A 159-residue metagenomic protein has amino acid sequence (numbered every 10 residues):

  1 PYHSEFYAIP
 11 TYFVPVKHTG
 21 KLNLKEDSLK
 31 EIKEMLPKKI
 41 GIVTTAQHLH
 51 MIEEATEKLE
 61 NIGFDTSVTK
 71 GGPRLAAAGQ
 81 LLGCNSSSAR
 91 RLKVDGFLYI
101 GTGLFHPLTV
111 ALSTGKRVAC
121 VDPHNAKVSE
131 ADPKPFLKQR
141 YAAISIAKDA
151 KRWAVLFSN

Functional and structural regions predicted by a protein language model:
P1-I32, A46, G72-L108: N-terminal glycine-rich phosphate/adenylate-binding segment common to multiple enzyme folds
F6-I9, P37, N61-G63, S113-G115: Short, well-ordered coil/turn elements that cap or connect secondary structure elements
T11, T66-V68, V118: Generic structural signal for residues in well-ordered beta-strands
V14, T69-G71, V121-P123: Conserved beta-strand termini and adjacent loop/short-helix elements that scaffold enzyme active sites in alpha/beta
E31-M35, A89, A143-K148: Short boundary motifs at domain starts and secondary-structure transition points
E34-L49, D95-Y99, A150-N159: Short hydrophobic beta-strand segments
K38-K70: Glycine-rich phosphate/diphosphate-binding loop of Rossmann-like nucleotide-binding domains
M51, A55-I62, G103-N159: Redox- and metal-dependent alpha/beta enzyme cores, enriched for Fe-S-associated oxidoreductases and cofactor-handling
